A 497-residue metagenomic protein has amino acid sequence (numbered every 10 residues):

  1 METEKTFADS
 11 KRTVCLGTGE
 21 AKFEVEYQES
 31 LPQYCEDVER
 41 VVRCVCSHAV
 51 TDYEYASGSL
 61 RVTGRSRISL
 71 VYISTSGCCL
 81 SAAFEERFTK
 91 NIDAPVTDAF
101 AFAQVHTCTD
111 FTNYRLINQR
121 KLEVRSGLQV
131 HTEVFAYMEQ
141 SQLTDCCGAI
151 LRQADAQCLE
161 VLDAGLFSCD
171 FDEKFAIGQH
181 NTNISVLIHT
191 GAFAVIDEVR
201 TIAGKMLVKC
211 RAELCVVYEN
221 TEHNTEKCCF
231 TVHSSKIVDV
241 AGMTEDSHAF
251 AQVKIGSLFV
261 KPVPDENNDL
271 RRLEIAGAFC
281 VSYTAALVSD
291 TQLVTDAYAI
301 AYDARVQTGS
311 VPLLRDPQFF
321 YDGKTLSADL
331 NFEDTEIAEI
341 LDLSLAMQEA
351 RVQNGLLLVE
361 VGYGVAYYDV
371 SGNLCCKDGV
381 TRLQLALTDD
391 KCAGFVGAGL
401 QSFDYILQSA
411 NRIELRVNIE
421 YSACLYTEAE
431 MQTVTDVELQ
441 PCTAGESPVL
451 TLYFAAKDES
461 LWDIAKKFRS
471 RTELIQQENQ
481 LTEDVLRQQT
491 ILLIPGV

Functional and structural regions predicted by a protein language model:
E2-L439, A444-S447: Membrane-lipid interaction segments
L439-Q477, T482-V497: Primarily a LysM-type cell-wall glycan-binding module
